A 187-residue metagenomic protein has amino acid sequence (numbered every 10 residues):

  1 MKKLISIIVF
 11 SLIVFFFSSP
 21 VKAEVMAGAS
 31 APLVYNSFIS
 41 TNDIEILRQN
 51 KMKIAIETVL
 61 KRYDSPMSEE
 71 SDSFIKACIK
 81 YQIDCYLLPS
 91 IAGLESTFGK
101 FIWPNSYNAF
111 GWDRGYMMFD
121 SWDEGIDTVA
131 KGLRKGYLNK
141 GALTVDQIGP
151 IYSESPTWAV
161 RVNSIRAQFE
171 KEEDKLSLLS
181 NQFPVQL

Functional and structural regions predicted by a protein language model:
K2-G28, G115-L187: Non-catalytic cell-wall polysaccharide-engagement segments
V21-M52, E170: An acidic, Gly/Ser/Thr/Pro-rich helix-cap/linker signature
G28-V34, E45-R48, K80-S90, M118-D123: Short, mixed-charge, low-aromatic patches
S40, L47-L60, S90-A142: Peptidoglycan-targeting cell-wall enzymes and recognition modules
S40-L88: Export/targeting segments at the very N-terminus of extracytoplasmic proteins
N50-K51, I56, C78, Q82 (+5 more regions): Charge-rich, low-complexity amphipathic helices in intrinsically disordered tails/linkers adjacent to domains
D84-Y86, T97-P104, E154-R161: Secretory-pathway/luminal and periplasmic proteins that interact with or process carbohydrate-rich
L88-A92, Q147-G149: Short alpha-helical scaffolding segments that buttress acidic/His motifs in well-ordered protein cores
